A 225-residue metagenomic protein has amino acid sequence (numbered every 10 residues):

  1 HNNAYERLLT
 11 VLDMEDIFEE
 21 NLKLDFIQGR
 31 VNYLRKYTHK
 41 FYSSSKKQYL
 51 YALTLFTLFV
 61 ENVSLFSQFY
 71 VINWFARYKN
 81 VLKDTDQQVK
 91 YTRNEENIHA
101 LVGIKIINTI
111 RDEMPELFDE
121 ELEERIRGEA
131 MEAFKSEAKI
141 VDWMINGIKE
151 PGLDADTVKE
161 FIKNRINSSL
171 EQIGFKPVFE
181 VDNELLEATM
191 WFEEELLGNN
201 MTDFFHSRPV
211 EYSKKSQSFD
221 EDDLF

Functional and structural regions predicted by a protein language model:
H1-F225: Non-heme di-metal
